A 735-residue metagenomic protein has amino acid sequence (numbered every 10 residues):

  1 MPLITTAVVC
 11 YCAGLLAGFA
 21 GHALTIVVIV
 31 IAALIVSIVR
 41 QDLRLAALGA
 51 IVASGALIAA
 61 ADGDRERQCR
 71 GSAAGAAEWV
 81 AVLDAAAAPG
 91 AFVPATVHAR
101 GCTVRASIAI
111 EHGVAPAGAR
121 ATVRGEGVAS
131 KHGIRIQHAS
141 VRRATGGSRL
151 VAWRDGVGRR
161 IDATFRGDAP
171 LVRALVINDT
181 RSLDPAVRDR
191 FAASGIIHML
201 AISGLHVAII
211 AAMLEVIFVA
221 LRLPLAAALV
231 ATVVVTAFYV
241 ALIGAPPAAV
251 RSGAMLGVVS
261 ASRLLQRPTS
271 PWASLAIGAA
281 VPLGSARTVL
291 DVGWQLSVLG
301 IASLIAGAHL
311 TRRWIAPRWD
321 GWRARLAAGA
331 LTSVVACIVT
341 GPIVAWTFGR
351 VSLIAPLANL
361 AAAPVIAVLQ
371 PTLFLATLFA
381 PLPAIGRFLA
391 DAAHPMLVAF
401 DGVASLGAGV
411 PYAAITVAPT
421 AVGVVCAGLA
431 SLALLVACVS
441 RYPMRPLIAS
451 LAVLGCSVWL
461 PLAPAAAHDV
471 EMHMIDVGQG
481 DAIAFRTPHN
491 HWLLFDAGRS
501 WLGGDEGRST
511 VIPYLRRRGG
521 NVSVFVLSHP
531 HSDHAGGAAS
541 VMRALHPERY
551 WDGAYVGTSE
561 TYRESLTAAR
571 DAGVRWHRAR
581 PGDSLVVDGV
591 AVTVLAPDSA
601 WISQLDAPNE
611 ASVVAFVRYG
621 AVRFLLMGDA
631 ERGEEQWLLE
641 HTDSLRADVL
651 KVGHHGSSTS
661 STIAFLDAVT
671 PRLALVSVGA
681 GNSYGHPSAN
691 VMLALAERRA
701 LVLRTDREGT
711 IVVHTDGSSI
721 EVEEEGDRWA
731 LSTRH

Functional and structural regions predicted by a protein language model:
M1-Q68, I134-Q137, V157, R251 (+2 more regions): N-terminal leader/targeting segments
V9-L16, G133-G253, S260, H473 (+7 more regions): Aromatic-rich juxtamembrane segments at the membrane interface
F19-A20, V240-V250, L264-P268, G284-W294 (+1 more regions): Membrane-interface helix caps and helix-loop-helix hairpins in membrane proteins
I58-A76, W459-P464: Short boundary/loop segments of OB/S1/cold-shock single-stranded nucleic-acid-binding domains
A74-P89, G125: Structural detector for short beta-strands of small beta-barrel domains
A88-I108: OB-fold (S1/OB) nucleic-acid-binding surfaces
T103, H112-A115, P185, I217 (+8 more regions): Non-globular, low-confidence helical/coil segments that flank catalytic cores
E111-R124: Short nucleic-acid-contacting surface segments enriched for D/E, G, S/T with interspersed K/R
